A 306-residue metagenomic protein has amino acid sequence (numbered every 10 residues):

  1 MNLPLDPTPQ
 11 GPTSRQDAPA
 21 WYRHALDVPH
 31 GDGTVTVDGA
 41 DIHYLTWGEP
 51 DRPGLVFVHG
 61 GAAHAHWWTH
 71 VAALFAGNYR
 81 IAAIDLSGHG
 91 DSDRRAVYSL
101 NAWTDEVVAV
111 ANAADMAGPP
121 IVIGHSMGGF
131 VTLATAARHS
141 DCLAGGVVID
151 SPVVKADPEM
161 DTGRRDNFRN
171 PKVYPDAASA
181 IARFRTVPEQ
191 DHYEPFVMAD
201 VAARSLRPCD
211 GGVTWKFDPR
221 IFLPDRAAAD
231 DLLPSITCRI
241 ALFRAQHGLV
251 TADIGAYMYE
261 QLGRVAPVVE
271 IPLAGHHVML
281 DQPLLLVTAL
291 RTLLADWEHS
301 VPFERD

Functional and structural regions predicted by a protein language model:
M1-L55, G77-Y79, M116, A295-D306: Alpha/beta-hydrolase fold catalytic core
V37-A40, L45-W47, A82-I123, T288: Active-site loop/oxyanion-hole signature of alpha/beta-hydrolase fold enzymes
A40-D91: Conserved HGGG/HGGXW glycine-rich cap/lid loop of the alpha/beta-hydrolase fold
G124, G128, T132: Gly/Ala-rich beta-loop-alpha elbow adjacent to hydrolase catalytic centers
L133-A137, A144-D176: Flexible "cap/lid" loop of the alpha/beta hydrolase fold
V173-A227, L232: Conserved alpha/beta-hydrolase catalytic His-Asp/Glu region
R239-A274: Conserved loop-alpha-helix segment in the C-terminal half of the alpha/beta-hydrolase fold that carries the catalytic
A274-P283, V287: Catalytic histidine-centered segment of alpha/beta-hydrolase-like enzymes
